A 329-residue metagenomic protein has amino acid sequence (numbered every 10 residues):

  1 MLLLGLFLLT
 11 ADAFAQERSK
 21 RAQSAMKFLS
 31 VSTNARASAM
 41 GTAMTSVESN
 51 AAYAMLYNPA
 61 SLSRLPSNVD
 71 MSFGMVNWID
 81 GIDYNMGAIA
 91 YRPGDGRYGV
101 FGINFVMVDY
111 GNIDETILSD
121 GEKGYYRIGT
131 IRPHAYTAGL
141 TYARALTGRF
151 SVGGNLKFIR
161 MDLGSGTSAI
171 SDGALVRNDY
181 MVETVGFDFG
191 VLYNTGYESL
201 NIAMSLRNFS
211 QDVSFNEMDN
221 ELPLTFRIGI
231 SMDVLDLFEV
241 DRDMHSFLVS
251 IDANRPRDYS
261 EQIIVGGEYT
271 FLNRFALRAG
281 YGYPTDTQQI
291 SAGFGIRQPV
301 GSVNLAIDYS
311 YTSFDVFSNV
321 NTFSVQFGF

Functional and structural regions predicted by a protein language model:
M1-L9: Bacterial N-terminal signal peptides
L9-A15: Sec/Tat signal peptide C-region and signal peptidase I cleavage site
Q16-F329: Subset of outer-membrane beta-barrel
